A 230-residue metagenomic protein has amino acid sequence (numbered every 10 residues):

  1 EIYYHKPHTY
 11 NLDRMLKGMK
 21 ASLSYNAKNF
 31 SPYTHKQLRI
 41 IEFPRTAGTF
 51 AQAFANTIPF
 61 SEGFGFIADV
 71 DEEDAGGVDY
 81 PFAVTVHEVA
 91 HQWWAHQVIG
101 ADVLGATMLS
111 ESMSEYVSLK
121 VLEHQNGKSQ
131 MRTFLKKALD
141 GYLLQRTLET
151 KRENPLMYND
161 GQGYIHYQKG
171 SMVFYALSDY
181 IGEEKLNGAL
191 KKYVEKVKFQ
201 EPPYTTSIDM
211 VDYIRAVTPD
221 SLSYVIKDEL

Functional and structural regions predicted by a protein language model:
E1-V86, Y116: Hydrophobic helix-coil surface modules that form long, contiguous segments used for peptide/substrate interaction
H8-Y10, G163-L230: Amphipathic alpha-helical substructures
K20, Y25, G65-T133, L190: Zinc-dependent metallopeptidase catalytic helix centered on the HExxH motif and its immediate flanking segment
A27-F30, R45, E88-V89, W93 (+9 more regions): Sec/Tat-exported extracytoplasmic proteins
P32-I41, V103-A106, S129-M131, G188-A189 (+1 more regions): Surface-exposed patches in mature extracellular/periplasmic domains of secreted proteins
H35, Q52-A55, D79, L109-S112 (+2 more regions): Short, solvent-exposed loop/turn segments at the edges of secondary structure
F43-R45, G76-Y80, A101, R152-Q162 (+2 more regions): Active-site-adjacent structural elements in folded domains
T107, E111-M172, A176, Y180 (+1 more regions): Acidic/His/Gly-enriched intrinsically disordered linker/tail segments that often contain short helix/coil "MoRF-like"
